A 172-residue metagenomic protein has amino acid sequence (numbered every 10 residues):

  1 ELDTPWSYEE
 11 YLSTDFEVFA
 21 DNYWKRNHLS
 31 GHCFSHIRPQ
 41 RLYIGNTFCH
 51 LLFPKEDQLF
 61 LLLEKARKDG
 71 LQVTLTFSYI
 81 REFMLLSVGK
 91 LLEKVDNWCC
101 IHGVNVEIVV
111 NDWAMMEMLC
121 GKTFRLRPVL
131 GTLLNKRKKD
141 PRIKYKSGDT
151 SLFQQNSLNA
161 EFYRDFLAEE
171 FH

Functional and structural regions predicted by a protein language model:
E1-H172: Non-catalytic helical/linker scaffolds that mediate oligomerization, partner binding, and domain coupling around large
